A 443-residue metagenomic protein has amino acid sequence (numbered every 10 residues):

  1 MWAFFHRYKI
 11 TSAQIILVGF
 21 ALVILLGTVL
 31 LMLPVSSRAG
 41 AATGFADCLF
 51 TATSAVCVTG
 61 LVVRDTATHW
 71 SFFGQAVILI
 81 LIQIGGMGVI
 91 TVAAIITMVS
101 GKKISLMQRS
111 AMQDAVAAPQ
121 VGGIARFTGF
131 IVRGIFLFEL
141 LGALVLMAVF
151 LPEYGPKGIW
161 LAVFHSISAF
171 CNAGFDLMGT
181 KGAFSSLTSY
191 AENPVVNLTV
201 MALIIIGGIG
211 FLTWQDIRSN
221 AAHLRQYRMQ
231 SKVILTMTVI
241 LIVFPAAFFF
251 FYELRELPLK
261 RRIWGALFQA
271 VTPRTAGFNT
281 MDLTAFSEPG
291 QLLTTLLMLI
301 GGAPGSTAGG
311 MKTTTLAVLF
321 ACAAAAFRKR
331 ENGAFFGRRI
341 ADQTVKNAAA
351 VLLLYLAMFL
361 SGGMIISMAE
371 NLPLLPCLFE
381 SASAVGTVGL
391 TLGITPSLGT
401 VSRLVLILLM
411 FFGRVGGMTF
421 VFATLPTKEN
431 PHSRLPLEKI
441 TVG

Functional and structural regions predicted by a protein language model:
M1-G443: Membrane-proximal intracellular helices of multi-pass ion channels
